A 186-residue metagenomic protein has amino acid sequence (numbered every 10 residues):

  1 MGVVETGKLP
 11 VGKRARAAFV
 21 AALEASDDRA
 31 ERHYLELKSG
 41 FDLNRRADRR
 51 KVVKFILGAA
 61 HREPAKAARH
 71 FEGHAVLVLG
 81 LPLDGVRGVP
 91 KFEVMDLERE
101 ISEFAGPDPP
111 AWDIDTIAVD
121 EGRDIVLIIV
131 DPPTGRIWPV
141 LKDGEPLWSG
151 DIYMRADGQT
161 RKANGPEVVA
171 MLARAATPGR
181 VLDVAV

Functional and structural regions predicted by a protein language model:
M1-V186: Conserved N-terminal catalytic/coupling substructures associated with nucleotide/phosphate chemistry
